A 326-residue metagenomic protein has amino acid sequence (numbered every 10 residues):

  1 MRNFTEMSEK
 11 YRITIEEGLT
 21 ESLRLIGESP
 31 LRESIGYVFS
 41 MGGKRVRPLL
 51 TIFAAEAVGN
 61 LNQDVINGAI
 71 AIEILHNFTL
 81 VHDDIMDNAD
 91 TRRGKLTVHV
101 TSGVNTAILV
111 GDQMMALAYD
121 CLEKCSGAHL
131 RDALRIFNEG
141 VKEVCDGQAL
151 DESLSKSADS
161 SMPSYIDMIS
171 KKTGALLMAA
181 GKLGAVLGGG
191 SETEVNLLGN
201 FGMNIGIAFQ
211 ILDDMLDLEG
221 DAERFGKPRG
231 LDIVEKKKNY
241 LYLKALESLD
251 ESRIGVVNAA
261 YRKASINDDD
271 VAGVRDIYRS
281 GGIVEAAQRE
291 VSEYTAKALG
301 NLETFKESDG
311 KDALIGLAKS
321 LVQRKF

Functional and structural regions predicted by a protein language model:
R2-F4: Non-catalytic interface/linker regions that flank or bridge core catalytic/transmembrane domains
M7, Y11-T14, T20-G255, E293 (+2 more regions): Mg2+-dependent prenyl diphosphate-binding active-site environment of isoprenoid biosynthetic enzymes
L25, M41, T91, V104 (+4 more regions): Membrane-interface junctions
G190, L249, I266, F305-K306: Alpha-helical hairpin
G255-E303: Mobile late-domain/C-terminal helix-loop "cap" segments that border catalytic sites or the cytosolic face
Y294, G300, E307-F326: Short, amphipathic C-terminal "tail helix"
